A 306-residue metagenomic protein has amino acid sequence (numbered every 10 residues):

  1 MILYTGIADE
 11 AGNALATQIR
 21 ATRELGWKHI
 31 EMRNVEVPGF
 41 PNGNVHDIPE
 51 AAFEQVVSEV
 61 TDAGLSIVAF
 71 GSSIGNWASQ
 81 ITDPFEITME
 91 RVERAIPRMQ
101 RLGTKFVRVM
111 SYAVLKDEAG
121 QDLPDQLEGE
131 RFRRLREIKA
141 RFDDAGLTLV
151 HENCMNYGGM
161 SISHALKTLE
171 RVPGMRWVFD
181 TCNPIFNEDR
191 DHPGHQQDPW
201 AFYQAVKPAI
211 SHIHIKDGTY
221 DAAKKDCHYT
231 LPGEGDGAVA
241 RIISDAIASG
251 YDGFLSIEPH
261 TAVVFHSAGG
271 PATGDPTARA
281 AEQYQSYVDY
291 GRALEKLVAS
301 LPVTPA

Functional and structural regions predicted by a protein language model:
M1-T5, A11-K28, T61, M89 (+2 more regions): Histidine-acidic metal/acid-base catalytic patches
Y4-A8, L149-N153: Short catalytic-loop micro-motif centered on adjacent basic/acidic residues
K28, M32-R133, N183, D252 (+2 more regions): Structural motif corresponding to the early beta-alpha repeats
E31, V150, S256: Conserved Rossmann-like nucleotide-binding pocket used by diverse enzymes that bind dinucleotide cofactors
R101, A140-G146, R171-M175: Secondary-structure boundary elements
R134-A140: Histidine/acidic residue-rich metal-binding segments in metalloenzymes
K139, N153-C154: Short helix-to-loop capping/linker segments positioned immediately adjacent to catalytic or ligand/cofactor-binding
